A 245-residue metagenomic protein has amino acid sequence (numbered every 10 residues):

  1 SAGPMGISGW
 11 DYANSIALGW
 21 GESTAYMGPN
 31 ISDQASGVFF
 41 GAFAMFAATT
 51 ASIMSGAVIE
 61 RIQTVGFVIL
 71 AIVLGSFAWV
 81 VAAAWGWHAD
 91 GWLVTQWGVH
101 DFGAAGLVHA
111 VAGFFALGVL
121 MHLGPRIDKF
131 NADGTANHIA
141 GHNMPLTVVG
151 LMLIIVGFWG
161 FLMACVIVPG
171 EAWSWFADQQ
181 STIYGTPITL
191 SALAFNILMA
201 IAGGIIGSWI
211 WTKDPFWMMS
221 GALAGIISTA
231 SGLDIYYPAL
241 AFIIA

Functional and structural regions predicted by a protein language model:
S1-A245: Hydrophobic alpha-helical transmembrane bundles of multi-pass membrane proteins
